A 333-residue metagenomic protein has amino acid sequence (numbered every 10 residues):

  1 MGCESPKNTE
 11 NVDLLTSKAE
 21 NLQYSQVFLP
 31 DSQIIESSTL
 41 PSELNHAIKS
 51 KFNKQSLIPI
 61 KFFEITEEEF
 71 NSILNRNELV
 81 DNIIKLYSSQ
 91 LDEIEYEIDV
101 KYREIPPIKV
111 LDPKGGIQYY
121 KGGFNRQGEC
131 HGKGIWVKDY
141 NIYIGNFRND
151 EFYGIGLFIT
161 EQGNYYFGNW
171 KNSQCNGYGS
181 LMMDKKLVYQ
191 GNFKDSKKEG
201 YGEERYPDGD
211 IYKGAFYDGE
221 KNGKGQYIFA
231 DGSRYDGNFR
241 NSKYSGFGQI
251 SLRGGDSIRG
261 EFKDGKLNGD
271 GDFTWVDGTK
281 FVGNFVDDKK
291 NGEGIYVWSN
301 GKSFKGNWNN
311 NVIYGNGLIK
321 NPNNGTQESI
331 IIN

Functional and structural regions predicted by a protein language model:
M1-N333: Intrinsically disordered, low-complexity repeat tracts enriched in Gly/Pro/Ser/Thr and acidic residues, frequently
